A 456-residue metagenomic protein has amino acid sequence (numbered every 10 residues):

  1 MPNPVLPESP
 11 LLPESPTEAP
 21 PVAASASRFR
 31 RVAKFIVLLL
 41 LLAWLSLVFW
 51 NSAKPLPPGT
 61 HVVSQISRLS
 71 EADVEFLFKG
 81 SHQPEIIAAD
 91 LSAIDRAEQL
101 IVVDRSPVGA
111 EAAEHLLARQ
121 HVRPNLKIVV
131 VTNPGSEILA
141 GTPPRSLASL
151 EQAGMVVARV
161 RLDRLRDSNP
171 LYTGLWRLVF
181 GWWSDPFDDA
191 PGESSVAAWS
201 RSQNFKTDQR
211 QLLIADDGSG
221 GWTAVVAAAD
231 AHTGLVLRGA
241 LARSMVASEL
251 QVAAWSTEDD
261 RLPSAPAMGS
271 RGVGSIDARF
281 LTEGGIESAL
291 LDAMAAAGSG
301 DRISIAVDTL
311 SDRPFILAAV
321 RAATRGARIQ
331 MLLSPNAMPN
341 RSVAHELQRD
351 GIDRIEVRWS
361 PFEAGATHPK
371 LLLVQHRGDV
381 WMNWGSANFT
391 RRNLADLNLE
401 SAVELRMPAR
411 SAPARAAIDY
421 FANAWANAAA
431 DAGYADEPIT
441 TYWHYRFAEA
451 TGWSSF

Functional and structural regions predicted by a protein language model:
M1-S9: N-terminal targeting leaders characterized by basic, low-complexity, disordered sequences that direct proteins
L11, P16-G80, E114-L117, H121-G220 (+1 more regions): PLD/PLD-like phosphodiesterase catalytic module centered on the HKD motif
V62-E114: Juxtamembrane extramembrane loops of integral membrane proteins
V74-F78, L237-A289: Active-site cores of enzymes that catalyze phosphoryl transfer or operate on phosphate-rich substrates
H82-I87, G109-A110, E283, E287 (+2 more regions): A conditional alpha-helix N-cap/helix-loop micro-motif detector
L91-V102, A118-H121, L290-R302, R321: Secondary-structure "cap/kink" motif recognition
A224-H232, G385-F389: Short beta->alpha transition motifs characteristic of CBS
G269-R325: Beta-propeller domains
